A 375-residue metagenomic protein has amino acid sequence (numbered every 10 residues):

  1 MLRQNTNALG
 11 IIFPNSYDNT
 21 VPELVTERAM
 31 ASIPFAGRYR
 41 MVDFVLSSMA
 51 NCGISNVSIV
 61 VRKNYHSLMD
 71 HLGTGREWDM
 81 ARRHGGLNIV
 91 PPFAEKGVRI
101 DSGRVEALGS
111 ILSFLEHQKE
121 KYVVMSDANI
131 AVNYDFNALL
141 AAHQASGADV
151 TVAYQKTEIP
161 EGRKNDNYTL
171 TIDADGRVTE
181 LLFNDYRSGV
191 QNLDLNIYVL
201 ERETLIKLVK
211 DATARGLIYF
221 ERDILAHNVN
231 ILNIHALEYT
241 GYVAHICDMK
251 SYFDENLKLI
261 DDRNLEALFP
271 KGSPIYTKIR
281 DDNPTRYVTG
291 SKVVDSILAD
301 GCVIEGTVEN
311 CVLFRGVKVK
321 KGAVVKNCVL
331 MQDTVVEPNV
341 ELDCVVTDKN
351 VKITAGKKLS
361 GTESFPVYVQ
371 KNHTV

Functional and structural regions predicted by a protein language model:
M1-L257, V369: Unchanged
M1-P14, E203, D211-V375: Left-handed beta-helix
